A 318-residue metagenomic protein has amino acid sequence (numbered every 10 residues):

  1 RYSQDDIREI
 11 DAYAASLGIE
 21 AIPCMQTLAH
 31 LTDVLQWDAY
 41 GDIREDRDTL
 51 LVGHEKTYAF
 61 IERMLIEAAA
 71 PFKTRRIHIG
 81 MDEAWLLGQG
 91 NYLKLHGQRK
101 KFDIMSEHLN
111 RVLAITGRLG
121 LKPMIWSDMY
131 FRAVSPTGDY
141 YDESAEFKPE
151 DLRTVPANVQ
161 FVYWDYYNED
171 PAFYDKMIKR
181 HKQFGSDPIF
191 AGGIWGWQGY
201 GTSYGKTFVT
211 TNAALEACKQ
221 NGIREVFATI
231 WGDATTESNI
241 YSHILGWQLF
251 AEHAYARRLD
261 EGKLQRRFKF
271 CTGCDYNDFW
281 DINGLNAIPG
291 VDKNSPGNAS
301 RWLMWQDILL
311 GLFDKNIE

Functional and structural regions predicted by a protein language model:
R1, Y13-D38, K73-H78: Glycine-rich, aromatic-flanked loop segments that form ligand/cofactor-binding clefts across common enzyme folds
R1-D6, A29-T32, A39-D42, L87 (+2 more regions): Aromatic-lined carbohydrate-binding/catalytic grooves of carbohydrate-active enzymes
D5, E9-A12, G18, Y58-A70 (+2 more regions): Substrate-binding groove of N-acetylhexosamine-processing glycoside hydrolases
M25-L28, I43-L95: Active-site groove signature of glycoside hydrolases
M25-T32, G80-A84, M129-Y130, I230-D233: Short, solvent-exposed turn/loop segments enriched in Gly/Ser/Thr/Pro and often Arg
T32-Q36, G90, P136, F173-Y174: Short, solvent-exposed loop/turn and secondary-structure capping segments
D33-D42, L152-R153, I240-S242: Short glycine-biased active-site loop of nucleotidyltransferases that positions the nucleotide triphosphate and helps
W37-Y40, R47, M81, Y163 (+1 more regions): Generic secondary-structure boundary/loop-capping signal
